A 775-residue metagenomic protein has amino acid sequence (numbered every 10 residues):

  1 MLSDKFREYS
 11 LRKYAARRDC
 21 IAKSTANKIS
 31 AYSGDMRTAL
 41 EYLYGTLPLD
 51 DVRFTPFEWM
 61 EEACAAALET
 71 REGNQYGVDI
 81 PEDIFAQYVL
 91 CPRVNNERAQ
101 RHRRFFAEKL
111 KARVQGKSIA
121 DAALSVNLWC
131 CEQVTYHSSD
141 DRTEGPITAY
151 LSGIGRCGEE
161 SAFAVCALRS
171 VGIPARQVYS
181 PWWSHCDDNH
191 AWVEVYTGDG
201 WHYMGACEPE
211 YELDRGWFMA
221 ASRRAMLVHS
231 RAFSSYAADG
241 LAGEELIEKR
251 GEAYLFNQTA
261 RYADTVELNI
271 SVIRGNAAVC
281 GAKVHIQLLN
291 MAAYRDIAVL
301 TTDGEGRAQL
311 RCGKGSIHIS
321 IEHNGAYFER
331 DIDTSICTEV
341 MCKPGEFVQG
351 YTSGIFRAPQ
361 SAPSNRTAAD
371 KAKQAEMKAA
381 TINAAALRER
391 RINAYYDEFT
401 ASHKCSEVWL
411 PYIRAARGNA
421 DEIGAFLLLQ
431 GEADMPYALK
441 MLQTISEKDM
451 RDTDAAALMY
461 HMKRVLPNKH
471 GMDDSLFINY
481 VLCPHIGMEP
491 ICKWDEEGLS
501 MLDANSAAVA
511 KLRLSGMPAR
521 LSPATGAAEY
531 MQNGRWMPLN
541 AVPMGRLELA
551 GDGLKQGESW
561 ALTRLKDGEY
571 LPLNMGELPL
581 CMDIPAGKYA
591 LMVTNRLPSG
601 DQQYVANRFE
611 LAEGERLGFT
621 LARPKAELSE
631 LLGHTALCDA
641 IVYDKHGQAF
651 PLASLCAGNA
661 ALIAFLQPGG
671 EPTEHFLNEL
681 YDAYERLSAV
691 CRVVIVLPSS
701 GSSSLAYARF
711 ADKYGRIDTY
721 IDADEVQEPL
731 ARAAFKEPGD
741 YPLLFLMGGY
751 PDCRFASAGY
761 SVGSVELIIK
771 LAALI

Functional and structural regions predicted by a protein language model:
L2-S152, Q374-E496: Secondary-structure boundary elements
E108-L128, H137-I147, S152-E248, N257 (+5 more regions): Hydrophobic/aromatic-rich core segments of domains that either
L255-A282, L289-M291, E548-S559, L565-D567: Structural motif
N290-C312, K566-L580: Short, acidic Ser/Thr/Gly-rich low-complexity loop/linker segments typical of extracellular and cell-surface proteins
E305-G325, D331-S335, Y412-A415, E577-S599 (+1 more regions): Short Pro-Gly-centered beta-turn/loop motif in secreted/extracellular proteins
L652-L680, V693-I695: Short active-site neighborhood of thiol/selenol oxidoreductases, capturing the structured segment around
G701-D740: Thioredoxin-like thiol-disulfide oxidoreductase module
D724-K770: Thiol/disulfide oxidoreductase modules built on the thioredoxin-like
